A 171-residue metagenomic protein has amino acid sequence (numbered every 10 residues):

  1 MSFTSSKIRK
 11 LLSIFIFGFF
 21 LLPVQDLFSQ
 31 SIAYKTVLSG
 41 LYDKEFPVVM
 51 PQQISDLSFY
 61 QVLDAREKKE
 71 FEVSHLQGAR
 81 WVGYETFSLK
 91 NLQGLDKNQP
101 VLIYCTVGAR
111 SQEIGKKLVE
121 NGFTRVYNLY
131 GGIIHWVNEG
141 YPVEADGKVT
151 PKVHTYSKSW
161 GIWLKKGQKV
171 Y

Functional and structural regions predicted by a protein language model:
M1-A33: Bacterial Sec-dependent N-terminal signal peptides
S2-F3, D26-P51, K68, E72-Q99 (+1 more regions): Rhodanese-like catalytic fold shared by cysteine-dependent sulfurtransferases and DSP/PTP-type phosphatases
P51-S58: A short acidic-Thr-Gly-centered motif at the start of a beta-strand
S58-Y60, N98-P100: A general structural motif
V62-D64: Structural scaffold elements adjacent to functional motifs in cytosolic proteins
Y104: Short, surface-exposed ligand- or partner-binding patches at beta-edge/loop junctions that are enriched in aromatics
G108: Conserved G/P- and acidic residue-centered "switch" motifs that form tight phosphate/ATP-binding loops in soluble
